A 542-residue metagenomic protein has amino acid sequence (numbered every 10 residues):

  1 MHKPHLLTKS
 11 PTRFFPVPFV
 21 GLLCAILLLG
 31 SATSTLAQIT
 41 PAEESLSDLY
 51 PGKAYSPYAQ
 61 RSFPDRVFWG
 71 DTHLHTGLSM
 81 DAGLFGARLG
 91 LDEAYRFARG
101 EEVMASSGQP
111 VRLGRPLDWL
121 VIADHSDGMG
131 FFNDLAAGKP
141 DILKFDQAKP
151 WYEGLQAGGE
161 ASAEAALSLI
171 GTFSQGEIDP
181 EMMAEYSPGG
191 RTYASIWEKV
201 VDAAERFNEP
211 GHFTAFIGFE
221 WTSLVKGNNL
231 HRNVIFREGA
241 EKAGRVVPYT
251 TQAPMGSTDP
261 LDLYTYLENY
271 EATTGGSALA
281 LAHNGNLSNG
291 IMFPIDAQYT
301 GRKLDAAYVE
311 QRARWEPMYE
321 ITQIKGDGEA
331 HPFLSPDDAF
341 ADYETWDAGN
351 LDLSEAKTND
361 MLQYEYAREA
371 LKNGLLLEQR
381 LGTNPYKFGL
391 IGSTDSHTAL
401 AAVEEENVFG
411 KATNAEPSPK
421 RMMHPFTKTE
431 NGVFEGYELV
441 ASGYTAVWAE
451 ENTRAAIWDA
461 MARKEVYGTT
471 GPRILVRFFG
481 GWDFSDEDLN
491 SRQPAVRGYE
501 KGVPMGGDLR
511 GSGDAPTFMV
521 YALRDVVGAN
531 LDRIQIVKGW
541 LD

Functional and structural regions predicted by a protein language model:
M1-P16: N-terminal secretory signal peptides that target proteins for export/translocation
P18-A32: Bacterial N-terminal signal peptides
T33-A37: Sec/Tat signal peptide C-region and signal peptidase I cleavage site
Q38-L91, Y95-E153, Y186-G189, V201-G211 (+3 more regions): C-terminal functional module detector
Q147-I178: Low-complexity, serine/threonine/proline-enriched polar segments
I235-R237: Long, charge-dense tracts
P254: Divalent cation-coordinating acidic motifs and surrounding scaffolds that mediate Ca2+/Mg2+/Mn2+/Zn2+-dependent binding
